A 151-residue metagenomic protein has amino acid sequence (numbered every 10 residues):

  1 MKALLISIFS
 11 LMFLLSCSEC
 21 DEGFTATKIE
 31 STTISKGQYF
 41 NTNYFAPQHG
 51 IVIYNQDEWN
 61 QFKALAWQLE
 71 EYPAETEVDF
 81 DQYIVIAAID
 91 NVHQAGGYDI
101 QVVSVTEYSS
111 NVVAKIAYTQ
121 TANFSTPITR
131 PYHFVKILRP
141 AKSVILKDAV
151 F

Functional and structural regions predicted by a protein language model:
M1-C17: Sec-dependent bacterial lipoprotein signal peptides
C17-F151: Exposed, flexible binding/inhibitory loops of compact, secreted disulfide-stabilized domains
